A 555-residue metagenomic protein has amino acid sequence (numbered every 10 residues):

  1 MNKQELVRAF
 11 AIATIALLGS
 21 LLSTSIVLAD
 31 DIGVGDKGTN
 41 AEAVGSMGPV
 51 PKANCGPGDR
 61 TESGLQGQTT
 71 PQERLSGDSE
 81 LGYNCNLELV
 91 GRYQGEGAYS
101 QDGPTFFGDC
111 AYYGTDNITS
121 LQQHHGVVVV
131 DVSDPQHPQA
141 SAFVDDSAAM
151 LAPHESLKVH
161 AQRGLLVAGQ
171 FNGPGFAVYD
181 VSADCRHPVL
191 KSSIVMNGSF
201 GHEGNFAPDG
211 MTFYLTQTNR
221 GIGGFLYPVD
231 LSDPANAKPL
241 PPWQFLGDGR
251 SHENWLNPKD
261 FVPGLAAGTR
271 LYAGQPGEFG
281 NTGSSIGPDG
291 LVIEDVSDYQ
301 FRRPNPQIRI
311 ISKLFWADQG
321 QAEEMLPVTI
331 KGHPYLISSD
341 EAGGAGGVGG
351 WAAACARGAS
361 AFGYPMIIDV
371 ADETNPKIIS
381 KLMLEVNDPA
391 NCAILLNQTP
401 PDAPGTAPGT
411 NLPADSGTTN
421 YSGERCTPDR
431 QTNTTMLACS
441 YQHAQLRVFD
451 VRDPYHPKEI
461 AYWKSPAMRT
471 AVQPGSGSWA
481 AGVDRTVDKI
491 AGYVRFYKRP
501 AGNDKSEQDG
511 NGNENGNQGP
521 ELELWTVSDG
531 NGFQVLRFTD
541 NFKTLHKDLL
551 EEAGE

Functional and structural regions predicted by a protein language model:
N2-I12: Bacterial N-terminal signal peptides that target proteins for export
L6-V7, A16-L18, L28, N515: Intrinsically disordered and other compositionally biased segments
I12-S23: Bacterial N-terminal signal peptides
S23-I26, D30-E555: Feature marking well-ordered beta-strand scaffolds used for ligand recognition
